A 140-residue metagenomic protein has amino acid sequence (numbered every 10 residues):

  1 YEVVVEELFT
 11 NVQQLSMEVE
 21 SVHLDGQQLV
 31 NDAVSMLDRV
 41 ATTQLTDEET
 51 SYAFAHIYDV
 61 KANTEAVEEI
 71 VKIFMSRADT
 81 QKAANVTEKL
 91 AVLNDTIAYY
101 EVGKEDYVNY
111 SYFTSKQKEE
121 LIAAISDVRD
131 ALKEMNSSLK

Functional and structural regions predicted by a protein language model:
Y1-K140: Mature extracytoplasmic or organellar-lumen-exposed domains after removal of signal/transit peptides
